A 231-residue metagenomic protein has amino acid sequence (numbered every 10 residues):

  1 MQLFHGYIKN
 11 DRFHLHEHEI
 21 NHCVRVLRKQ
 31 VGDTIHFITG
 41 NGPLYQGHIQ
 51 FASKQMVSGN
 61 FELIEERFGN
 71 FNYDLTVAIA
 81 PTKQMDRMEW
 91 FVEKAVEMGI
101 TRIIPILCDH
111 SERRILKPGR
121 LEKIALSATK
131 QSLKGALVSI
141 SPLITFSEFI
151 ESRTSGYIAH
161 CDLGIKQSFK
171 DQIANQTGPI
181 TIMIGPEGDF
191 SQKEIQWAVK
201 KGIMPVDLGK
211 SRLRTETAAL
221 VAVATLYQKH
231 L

Functional and structural regions predicted by a protein language model:
M1-R67, G119: N-terminal positively charged helical leader segments and presequences
F68-Y157: RNA substrate-binding interface of SAM-dependent RNA methyltransferases
F149-S152, F169-N175: Short amphipathic alpha-helix with an adjacent loop that forms part of the alpha/beta core around
A159-K166: Classical nucleotidyltransferase
G164, E187-G188, K210-L213: Short, acidic/turn-prone active-site loops that include or flank metal/cofactor- and phosphate-binding residues
I180-W197: A C-terminal functional module that forms or caps the active site or interfaces directly with catalytic machinery
Q192-L231: Structured adenosyl-cofactor binding patch, chiefly the S-adenosyl-L-methionine
